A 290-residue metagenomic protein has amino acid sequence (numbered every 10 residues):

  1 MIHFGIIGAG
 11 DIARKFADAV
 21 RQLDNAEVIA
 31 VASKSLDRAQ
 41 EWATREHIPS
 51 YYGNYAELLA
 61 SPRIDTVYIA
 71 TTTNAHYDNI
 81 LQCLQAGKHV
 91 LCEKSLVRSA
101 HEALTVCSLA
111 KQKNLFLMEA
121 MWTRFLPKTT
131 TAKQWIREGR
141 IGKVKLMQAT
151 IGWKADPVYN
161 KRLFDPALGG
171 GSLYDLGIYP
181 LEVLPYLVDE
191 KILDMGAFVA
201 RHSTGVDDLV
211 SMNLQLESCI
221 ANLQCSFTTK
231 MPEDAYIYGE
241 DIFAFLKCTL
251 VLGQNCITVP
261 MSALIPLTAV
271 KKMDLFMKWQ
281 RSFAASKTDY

Functional and structural regions predicted by a protein language model:
M1-E46, D274, S282: N-terminal Rossmann-like dinucleotide-binding module
E46-L109: Beta-loop-alpha module in the N-terminal Rossmann-like domain of NAD(P)-dependent dehydrogenases, especially those
Y52, C92, L117-E119, L246: Hydrophobic residues in well-ordered beta-strands that form the structural core
T105-T123, K143-L146: Rossmann-fold dehydrogenase core element
T123-M195, S203: Predominantly a Rossmann-like dinucleotide-binding segment in NAD(P)-dependent oxidoreductases
L181-G253, T258, Q280-D289: Contiguous beta-strand/loop segments that form the cofactor/metal-binding neighborhood of enzyme cores
L264-Y290: C-terminal helical cap and adjacent loop that interface with cofactors, partners, or active-site loops
